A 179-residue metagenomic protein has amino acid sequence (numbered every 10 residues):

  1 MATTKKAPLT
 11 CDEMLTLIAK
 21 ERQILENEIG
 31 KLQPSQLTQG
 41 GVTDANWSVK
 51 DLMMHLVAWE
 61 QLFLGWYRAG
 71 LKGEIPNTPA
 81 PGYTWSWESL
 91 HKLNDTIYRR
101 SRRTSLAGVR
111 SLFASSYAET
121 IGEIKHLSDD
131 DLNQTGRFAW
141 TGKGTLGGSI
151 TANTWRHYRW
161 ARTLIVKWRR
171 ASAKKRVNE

Functional and structural regions predicted by a protein language model:
M1-I24: Extreme N-terminal tail/first-helix region
T3, M14, G41, Y98 (+2 more regions): Generic anion/oxyanion-binding catalytic loop in active/binding sites
T3-C11, Y98-R103, K143-G147: A short, mixed-charge helix-start or loop-turn motif at secondary-structure junctions
T10, Q36-L37: Charge-rich, low-complexity N-terminal segments
D12-A19, M53, V57, A107-R110 (+4 more regions): Short amphipathic alpha-helical segments with heptad-repeat character
L17, S86-N133: Acidic/histidine-rich alpha-helical segments that form the ligand environment of transition-metal centers
R22-Q33, E60-R68, A114-S128, Y158 (+2 more regions): Structural signal for well-ordered, non-membrane alpha-helices
T38-K92, D131-E179: Short, contiguous alpha-helical
